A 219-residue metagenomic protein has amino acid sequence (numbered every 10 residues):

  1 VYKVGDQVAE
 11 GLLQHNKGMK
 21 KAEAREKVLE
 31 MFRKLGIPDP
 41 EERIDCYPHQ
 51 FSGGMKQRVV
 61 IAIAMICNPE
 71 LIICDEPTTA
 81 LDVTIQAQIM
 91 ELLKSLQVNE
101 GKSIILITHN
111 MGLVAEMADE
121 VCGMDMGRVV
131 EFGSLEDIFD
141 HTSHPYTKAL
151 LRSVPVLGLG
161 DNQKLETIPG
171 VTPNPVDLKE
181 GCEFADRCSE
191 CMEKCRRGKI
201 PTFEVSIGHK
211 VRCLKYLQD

Functional and structural regions predicted by a protein language model:
Y2-E23, R33-K34, Q50, G133: ABC-type ATPase nucleotide-binding domains, specifically the catalytic core motifs of the NBD
A22-E42, K94, L151-R152: Conserved ABC ATPase "signature" region
E42-Y47, Q163: Interfacial catalytic loop of ABC nucleotide-binding domains
C46-F51, M55: Conserved ABC ATPase signature
I66-E70: A short, proline-enriched helix->beta-strand linker immediately N-terminal to the Walker B motif in ABC-type P-loop
I73-P77, L81-Q163: P-loop NTP-binding/switch modules centered on Walker-like glycine-rich loops
S134-D219: Charged, flexible cofactor/metal-binding loops and thiol motifs
